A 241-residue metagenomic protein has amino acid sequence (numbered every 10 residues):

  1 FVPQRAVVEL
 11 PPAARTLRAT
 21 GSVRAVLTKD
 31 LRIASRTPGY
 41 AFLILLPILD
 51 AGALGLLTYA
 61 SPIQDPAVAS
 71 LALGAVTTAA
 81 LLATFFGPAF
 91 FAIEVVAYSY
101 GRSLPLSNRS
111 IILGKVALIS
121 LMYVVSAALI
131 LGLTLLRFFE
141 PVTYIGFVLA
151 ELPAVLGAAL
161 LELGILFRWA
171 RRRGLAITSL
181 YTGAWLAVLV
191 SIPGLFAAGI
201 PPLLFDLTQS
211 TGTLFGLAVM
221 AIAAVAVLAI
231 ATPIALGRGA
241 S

Functional and structural regions predicted by a protein language model:
F1-S99, N108-S241: Hydrophobic alpha-helical transmembrane segments of membrane proteins
